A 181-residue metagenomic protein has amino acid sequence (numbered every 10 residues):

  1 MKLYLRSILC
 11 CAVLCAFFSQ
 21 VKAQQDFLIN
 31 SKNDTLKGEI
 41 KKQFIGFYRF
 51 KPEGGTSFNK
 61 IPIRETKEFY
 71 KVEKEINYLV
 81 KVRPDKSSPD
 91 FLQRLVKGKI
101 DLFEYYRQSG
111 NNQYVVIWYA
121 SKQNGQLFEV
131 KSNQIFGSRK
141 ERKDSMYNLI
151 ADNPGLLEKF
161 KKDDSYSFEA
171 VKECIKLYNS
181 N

Functional and structural regions predicted by a protein language model:
M1-Q25: Bacterial Sec-dependent N-terminal signal peptides
R6, Y114, K140-E141, Y166-E169: Extracellular interaction modules
S7, D26, D34, F160: Residue-level detector of functional hotspots within protein domains
I29-L157: Aromatic-patch recognition
Y147-N181: C-terminal partner/receptor-binding element of secreted or periplasmic proteins
